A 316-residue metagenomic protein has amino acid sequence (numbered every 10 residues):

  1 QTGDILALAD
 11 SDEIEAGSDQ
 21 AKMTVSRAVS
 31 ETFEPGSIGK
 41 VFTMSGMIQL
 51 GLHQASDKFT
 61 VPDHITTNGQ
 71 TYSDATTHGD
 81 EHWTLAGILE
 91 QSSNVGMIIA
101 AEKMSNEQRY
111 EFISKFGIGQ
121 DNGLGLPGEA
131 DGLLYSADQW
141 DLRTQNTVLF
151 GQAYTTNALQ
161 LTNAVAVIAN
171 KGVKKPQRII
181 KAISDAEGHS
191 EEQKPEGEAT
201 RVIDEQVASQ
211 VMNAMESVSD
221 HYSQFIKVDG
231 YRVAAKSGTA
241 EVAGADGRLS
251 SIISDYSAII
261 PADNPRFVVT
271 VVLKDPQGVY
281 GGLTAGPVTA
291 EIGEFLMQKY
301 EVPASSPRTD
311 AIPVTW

Functional and structural regions predicted by a protein language model:
Q1-E31, F42-L273, G281, I312-W316: Beta-lactam-recognizing serine transpeptidase/beta-lactamase-like catalytic domain environment
S190-P195, G286-W316: Short, gly/Ser/Thr-rich active-site loops of penicillin-recognizing serine hydrolases
Q277: Short acidic/polar inter-strand loop motif in beta-rich domains
